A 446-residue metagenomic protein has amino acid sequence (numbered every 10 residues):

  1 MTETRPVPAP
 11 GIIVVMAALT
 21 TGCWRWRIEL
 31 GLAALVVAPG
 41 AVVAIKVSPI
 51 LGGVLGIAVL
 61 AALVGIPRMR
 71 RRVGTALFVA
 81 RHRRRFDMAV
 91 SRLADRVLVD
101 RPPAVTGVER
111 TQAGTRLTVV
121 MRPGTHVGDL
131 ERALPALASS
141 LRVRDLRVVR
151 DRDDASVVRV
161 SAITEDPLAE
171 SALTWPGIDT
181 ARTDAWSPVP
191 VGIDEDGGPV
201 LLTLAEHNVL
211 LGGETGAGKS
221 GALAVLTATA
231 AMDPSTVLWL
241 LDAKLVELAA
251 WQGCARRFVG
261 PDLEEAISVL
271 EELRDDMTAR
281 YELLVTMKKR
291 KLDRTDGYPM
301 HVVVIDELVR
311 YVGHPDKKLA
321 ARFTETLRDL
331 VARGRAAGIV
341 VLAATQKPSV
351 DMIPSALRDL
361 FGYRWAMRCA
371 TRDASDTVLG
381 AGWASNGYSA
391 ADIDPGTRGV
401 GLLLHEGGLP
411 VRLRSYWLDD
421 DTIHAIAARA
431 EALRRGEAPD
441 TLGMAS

Functional and structural regions predicted by a protein language model:
M1-T236, P261-E265, A279-L284, H301-V304 (+5 more regions): Accessory regions of macromolecular translocation/handling assemblies
A133-A136, S161-A162, L226, E247 (+5 more regions): Alpha-helical scaffold elements adjacent to nucleotide-binding pockets in ATP/GTP-utilizing enzyme cores
L137, V191, L211, D242 (+4 more regions): Residue-level signature of catalytic and energy-coupling elements of molecular machines, predominantly ATP/GTP-dependent
D145-V149, V237-L241, V341-A343, R364-C369 (+1 more regions): Short hydrophobic alpha-helical runs that function as membrane-insertion/retention elements
E206-H207, P234-T236, A337-I339, D359-R364 (+3 more regions): Short glycine-/polar-rich loops that comprise or flank the Walker A/P-loop and associated switch/sensor motifs
T215-A217, Y281-G382, W417: Conserved P-loop NTPase motor cores
M232-I267: P-loop NTPase switch/communication element
S389-I423: Conserved AAA+ ATPase small/helical "lid" subdomain
